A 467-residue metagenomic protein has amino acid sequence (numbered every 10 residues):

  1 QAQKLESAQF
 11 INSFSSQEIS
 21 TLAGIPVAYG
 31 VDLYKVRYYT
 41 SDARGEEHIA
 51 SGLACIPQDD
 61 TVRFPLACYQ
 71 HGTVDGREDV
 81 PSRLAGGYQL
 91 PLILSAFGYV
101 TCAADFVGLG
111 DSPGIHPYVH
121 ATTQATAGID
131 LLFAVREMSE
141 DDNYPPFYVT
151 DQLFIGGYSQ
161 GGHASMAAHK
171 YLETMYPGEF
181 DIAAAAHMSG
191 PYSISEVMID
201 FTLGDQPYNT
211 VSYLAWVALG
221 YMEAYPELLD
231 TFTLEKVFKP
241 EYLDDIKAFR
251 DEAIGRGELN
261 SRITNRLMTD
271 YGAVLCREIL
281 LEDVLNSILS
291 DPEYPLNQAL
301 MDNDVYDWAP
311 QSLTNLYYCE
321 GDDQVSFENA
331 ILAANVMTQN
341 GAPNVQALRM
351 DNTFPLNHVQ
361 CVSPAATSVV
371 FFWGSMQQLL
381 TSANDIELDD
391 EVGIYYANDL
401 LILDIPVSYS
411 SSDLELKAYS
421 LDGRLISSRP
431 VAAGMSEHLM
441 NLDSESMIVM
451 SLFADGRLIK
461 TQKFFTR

Functional and structural regions predicted by a protein language model:
Q1-V62: Catalytic-loop region of hydrolases
R44-E47, S51, Q58-I93: Short, surface-exposed "cap/lid" segments of acyl-processing enzymes
Y118-D142: Alpha/beta-hydrolase active-site loop
M188-D307: Accessory cap/linker subdomain of secreted extracellular hydrolases
I199, P292, N297-A299, Q324 (+2 more regions): C-terminal catalytic histidine-bearing segment of alpha/beta-hydrolase fold enzymes
N315-D322: Short beta-strand/loop motif that positions the catalytic acidic residue of the alpha/beta-hydrolase fold
Q378-Y409, R467: Residue-level detector of functionally pivotal "anchor" positions at catalytic/ligand-binding pockets or at interdomain
E387, S428, D443-R467: C-terminal tail/sorting-segment detector
